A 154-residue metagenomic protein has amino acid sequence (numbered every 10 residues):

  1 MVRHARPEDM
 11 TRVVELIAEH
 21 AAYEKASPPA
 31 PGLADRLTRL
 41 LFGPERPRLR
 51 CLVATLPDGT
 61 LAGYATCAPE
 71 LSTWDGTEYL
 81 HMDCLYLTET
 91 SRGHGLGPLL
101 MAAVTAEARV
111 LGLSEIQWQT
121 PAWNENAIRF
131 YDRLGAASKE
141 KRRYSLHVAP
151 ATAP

Functional and structural regions predicted by a protein language model:
H4-T11, E15-T77, M101, E107 (+2 more regions): Acetyl-CoA-dependent GNAT
A5, L85-L87, T120: Hydrophobic adenine-recognition pocket in adenosine-nucleotide-binding enzymes
T77-E89: Conserved acetyl-CoA binding element of GNAT-fold acetyltransferases
L87, G93-A106, R129-R133: Conserved acetyl-CoA-binding loop-helix of GNAT-fold acetyltransferases
R92, Q117-A127, S145-A149: Conserved beta-strand-loop-alpha-helix junction that forms the acyl-donor binding cleft
T105, L113, D132-K141: Conserved acetyl-CoA-binding loop of GNAT-fold acetyltransferases
A108-Q119: Conserved GNAT acetyl-CoA-binding A-motif
R133, R142-P154: Terminal substrate-recognition subdomain of acyl/acetyltransferases
